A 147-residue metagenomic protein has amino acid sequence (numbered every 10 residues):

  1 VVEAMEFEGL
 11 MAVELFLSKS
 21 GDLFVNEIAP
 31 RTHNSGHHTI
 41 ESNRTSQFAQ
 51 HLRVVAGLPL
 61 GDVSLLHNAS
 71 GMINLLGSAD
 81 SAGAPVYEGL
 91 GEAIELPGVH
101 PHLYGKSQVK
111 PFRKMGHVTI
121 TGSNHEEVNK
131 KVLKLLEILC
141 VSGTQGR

Functional and structural regions predicted by a protein language model:
V1-V13, K19, A29-S81: Active-site "cap" helix and flanking loop/linker of ATP-utilizing ligase/carboxylase catalytic domains
F7-S18, G89-V99: Phosphate-binding glycine-rich loops and adjacent basic patches that engage nucleotide phosphates, nucleic-acid
S18-G21, G122-N124: Short acidic-glycine loop/turn motifs at beta-strand connectors
R53-R147: Peripheral (often C-terminal) accessory segments that flank ATP-dependent C-N-forming ligase machineries
